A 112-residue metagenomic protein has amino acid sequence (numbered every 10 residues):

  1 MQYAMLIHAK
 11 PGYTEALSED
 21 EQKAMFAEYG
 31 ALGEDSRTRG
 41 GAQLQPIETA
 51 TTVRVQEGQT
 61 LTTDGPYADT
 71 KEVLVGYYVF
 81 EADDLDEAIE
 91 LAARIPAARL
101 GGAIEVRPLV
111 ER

Functional and structural regions predicted by a protein language model:
M1-R112: Conserved, structured core segments of small domains
